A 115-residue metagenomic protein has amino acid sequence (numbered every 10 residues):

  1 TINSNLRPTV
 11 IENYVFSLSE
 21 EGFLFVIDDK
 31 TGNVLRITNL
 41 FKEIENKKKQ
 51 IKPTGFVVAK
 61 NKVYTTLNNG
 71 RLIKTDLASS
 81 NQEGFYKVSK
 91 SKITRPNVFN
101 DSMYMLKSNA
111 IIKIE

Functional and structural regions predicted by a protein language model:
T1-E12, L35-V57, E83-N100: Extracytoplasmic beta-rich repeat domains
S4, E20-D29: Redox- and metal-dependent alpha/beta enzyme cores, enriched for Fe-S-associated oxidoreductases and cofactor-handling
T9, L18, V57, T66 (+2 more regions): Residue-level signal for WD-repeat beta-propeller blades
Y14-S17, F25, K62-T65, S102-M105: Conserved beta-propeller blade signature
E21-L24, N69-I73, N109-I112: Loop/turn residues immediately N-terminal
F23, N33, I37-T38, P53 (+3 more regions): Residue-level hotspots at or immediately adjacent to binding/recognition sites across diverse folds
D28-G32, D76-S80, E115: Short loop/turn segments that connect beta-strands within beta-propeller blades
K48-K49, T65, N109: Long, helix-rich interaction regions
